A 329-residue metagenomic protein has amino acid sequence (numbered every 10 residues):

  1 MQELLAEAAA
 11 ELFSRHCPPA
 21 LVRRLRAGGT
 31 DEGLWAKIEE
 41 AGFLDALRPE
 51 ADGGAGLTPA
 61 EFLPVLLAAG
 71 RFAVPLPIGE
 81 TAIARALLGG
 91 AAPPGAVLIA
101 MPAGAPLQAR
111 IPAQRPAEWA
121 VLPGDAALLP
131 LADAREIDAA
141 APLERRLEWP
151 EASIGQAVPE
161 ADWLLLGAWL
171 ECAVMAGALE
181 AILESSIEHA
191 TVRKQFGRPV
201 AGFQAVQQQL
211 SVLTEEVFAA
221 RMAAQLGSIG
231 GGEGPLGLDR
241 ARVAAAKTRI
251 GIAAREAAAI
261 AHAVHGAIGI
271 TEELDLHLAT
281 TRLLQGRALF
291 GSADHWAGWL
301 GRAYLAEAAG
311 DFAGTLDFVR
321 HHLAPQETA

Functional and structural regions predicted by a protein language model:
M1-F72, A168-A329: Alpha-helical interface subdomain recognition
F72-E184, E188, A313-A329: FAD-binding core of flavoproteins
